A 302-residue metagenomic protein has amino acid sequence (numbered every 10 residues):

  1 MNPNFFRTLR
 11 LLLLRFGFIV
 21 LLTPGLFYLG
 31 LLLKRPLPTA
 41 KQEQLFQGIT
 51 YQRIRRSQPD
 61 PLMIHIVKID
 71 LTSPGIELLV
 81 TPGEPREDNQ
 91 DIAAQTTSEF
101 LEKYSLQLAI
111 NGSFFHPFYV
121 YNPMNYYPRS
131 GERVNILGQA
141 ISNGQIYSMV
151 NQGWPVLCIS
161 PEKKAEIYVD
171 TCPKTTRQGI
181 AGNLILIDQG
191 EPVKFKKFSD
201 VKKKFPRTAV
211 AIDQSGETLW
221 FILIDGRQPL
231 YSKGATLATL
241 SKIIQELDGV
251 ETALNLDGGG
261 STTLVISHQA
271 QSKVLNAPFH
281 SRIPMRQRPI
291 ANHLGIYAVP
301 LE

Functional and structural regions predicted by a protein language model:
N2-V150: Zymogen propeptides
P61-I66, G153-W154, K204-A209, A291: Short glycine-rich loop/turn motifs
D70-S73, C158-K164, D188-G190, I212-E217 (+2 more regions): Short acidic-glycine loop/turn motifs at beta-strand connectors
T81-R86, T171-T175, L223-P229: Short, solvent-exposed aromatic-acidic interface loops
Q107-N111, V156-C158, A211, W220-I222 (+1 more regions): Structural recognition of the beta-strand scaffold that forms the well-ordered cores of secreted hydrolase catalytic
F114-F118, P173, G226-P229, G258-T262: Solvent-exposed loop/turn segments at secondary-structure junctions within structured extracellular/periplasmic domains
F115-K203: Active-site-adjacent helix-turn-beta-strand microarchitecture at beta-sheet edges that either contains or buttresses
N122-Y147, F195-Q214, T218-T252, S261-E302: Conserved, well-ordered active-site substructure
